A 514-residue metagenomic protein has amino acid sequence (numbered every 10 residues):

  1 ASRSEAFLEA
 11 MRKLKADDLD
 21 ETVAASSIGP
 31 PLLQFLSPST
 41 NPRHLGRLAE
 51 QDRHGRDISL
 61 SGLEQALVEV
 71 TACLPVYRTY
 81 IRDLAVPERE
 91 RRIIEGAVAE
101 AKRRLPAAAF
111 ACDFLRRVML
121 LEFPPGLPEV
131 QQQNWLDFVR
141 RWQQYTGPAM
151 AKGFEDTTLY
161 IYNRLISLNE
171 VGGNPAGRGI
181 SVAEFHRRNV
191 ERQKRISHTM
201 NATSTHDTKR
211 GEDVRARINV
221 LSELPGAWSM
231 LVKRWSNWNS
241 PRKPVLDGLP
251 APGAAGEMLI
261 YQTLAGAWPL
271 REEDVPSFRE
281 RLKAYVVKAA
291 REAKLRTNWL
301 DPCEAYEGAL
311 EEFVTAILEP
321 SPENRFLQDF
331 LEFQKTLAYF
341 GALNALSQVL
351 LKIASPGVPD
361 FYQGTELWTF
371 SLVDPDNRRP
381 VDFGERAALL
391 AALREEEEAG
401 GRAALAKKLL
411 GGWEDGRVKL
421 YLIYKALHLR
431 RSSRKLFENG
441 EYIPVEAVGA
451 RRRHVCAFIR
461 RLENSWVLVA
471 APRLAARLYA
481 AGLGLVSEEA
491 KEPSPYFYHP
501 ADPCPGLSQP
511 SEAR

Functional and structural regions predicted by a protein language model:
A1-T22, A49-S61, Y80-R514: Carbohydrate-interacting/catalytic domains
S26-R92: Charge-patterned, long linear interaction tracts outside catalytic cores
